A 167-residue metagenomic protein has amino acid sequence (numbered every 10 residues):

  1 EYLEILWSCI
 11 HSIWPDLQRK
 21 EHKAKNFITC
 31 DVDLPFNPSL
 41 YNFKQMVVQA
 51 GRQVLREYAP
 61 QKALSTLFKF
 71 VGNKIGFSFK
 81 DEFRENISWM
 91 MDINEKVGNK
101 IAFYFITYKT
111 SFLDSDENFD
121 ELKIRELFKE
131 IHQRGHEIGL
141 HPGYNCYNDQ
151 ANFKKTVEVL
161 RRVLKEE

Functional and structural regions predicted by a protein language model:
E1-N118: Terminal accessory/targeting
P38, S88-E167: Metal-dependent polysaccharide deacetylase catalytic core of the NodB/CE4 family, i.e., the active-site-bearing domain
